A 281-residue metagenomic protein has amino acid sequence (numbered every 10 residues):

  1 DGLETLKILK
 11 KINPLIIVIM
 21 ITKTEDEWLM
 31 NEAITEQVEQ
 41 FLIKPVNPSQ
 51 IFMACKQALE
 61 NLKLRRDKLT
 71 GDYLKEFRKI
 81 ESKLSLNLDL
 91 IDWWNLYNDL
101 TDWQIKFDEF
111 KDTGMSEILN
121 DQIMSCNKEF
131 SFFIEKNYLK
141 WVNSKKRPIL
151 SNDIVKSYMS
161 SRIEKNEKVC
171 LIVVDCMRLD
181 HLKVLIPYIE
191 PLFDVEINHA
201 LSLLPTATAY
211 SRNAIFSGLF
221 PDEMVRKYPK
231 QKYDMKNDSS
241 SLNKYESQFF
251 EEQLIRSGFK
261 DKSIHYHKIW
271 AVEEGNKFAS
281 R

Functional and structural regions predicted by a protein language model:
L3-L15: Short amphipathic alpha-helix used as the core "switch/output" element in two-component signaling
E4, E25-Q40: Alpha4 helix (beta4-alpha4-beta5 surface) of REC/receiver domains from two-component response regulators
W28, V46-C55: C-terminal output helix
R65-I149, P187-P191, L201-R281: His/Asp/Glu-rich, glycine-adjacent segments that coordinate divalent cations and/or stabilize oxyanion chemistry on
S151-K168: A short acidic-Thr-Gly-centered motif at the start of a beta-strand
N166-L185, I215, R281: Beta-strand elements within well-structured catalytic alpha/beta cores of enzymes that handle phosphate/sulfate esters
